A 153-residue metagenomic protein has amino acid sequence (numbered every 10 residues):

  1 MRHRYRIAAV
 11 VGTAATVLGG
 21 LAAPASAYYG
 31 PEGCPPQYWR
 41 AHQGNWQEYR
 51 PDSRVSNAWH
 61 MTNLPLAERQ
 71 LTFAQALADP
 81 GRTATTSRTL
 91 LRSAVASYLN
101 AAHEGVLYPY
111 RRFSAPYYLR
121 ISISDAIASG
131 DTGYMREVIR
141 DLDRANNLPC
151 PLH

Functional and structural regions predicted by a protein language model:
M1-V10: Bacterial N-terminal signal peptides that target proteins for export
H3-R4, A25-A27: Extended, helix-rich scaffolding/adaptor regions
G12-A14: Hydrophobic helical h-region of N-terminal Sec-dependent signal peptides in bacterial secretory/periplasmic proteins
V17-A25: C-terminal segment of classical bacterial N-terminal signal peptides
Y28-H153: Soluble extracellular-acting proteins and domains
